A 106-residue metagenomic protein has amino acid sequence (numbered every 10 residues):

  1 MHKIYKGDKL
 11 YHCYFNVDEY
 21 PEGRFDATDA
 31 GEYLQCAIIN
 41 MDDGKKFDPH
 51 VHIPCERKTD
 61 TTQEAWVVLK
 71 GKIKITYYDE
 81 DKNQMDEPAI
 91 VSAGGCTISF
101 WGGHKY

Functional and structural regions predicted by a protein language model:
M1-N40, D48, P88: A short, N-terminal "cap"/entry segment at the start of jelly-roll beta-barrel domains of the cupin/DSBH fold
V17-E19, I53-E56, D81, S92-C96: A short, sequence-level motif marking secondary-structure junctions
T28-Q35, P49-V67: A short beta-loop-beta micro-motif enriched in histidine and acidic residues
I38, V51, Y77-D79: Residue-level recognition of conserved beta-strand positions in structured domain cores
I39, A65-W66, G95, H104: Hydrophobic/aromatic beta-strand elements that line small-molecule binding cavities or substrate pockets in beta-rich
D42-D43, T61-D79: Glycine- and acidic-residue-biased ligand/ion/polar-headgroup-sensing regions
K46-D48, P54-C55, K74, G94-Y106: Histidine-centered metal-chelating micro-motifs
D79-G103: Short acidic-glycine-tyrosine-enriched beta hairpin
